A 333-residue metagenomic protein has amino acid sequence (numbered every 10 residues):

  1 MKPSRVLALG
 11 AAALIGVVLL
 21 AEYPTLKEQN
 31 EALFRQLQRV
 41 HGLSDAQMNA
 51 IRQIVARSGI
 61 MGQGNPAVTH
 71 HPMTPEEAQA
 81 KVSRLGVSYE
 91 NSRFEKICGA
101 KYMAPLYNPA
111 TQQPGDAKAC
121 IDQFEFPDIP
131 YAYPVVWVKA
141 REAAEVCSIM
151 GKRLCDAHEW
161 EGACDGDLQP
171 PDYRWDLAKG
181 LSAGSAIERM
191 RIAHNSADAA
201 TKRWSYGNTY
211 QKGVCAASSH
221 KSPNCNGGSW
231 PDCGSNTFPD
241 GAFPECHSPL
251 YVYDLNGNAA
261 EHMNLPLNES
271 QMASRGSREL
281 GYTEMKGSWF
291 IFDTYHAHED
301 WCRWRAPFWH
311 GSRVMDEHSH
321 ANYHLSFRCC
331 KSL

Functional and structural regions predicted by a protein language model:
M1-L9: N-terminal Sec-pathway targeting helices
L14-T25: Bacterial Sec-dependent signal peptides at the C-terminal "C-region" and cleavage site
Y23-R39, A46-I51, P134-R141, M150-R153 (+4 more regions): Disulfide-stabilized, aromatic/cysteine-rich ligand-recognition loop
G42-H158, C164, G257: A short glycine-rich, aromatic-capped structural motif
K96-G99, L106-D116, C120, V146-C147 (+6 more regions): Extracellular/periplasmic catalytic domains that process cell-envelope and extracellular macromolecules
K118-Y131, G234-N236, A306-V314: Short glycine/proline-rich turn/loop motifs
E125-P127, L265-L267, L333: Acidic glycine-/aspartate-rich tracts in secreted/extracellular proteins
R153-H296, D300-W301: Functional-site microenvironments in short loops/helix caps that host divalent-cation chemistry
